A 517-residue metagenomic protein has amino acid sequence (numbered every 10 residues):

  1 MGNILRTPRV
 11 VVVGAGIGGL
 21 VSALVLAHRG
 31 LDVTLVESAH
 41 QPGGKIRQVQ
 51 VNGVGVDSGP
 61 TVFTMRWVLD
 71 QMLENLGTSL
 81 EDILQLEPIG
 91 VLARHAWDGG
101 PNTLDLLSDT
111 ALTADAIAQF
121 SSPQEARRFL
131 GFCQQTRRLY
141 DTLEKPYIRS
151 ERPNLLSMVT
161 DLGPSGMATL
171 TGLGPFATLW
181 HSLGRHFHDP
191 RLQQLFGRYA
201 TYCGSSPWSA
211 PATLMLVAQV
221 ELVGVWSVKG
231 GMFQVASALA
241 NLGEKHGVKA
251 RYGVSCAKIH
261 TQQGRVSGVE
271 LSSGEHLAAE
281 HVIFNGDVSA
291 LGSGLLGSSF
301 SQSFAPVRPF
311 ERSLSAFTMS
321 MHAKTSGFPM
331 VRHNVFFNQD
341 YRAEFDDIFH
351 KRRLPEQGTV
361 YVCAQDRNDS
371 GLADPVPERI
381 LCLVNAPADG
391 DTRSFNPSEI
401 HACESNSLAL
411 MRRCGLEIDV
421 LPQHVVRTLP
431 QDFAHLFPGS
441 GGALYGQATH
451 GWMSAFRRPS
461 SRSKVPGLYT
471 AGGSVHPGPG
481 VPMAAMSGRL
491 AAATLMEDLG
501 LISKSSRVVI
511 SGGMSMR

Functional and structural regions predicted by a protein language model:
M1-Q41, I46, A118, Q124 (+2 more regions): Structural core of flavin- and non-heme-iron oxidoreductases, emphasizing the beta-strand/alpha-helix scaffold
M1-V10, H28-R29, H450-S454, S503-R517: Extreme N-terminal leader/targeting segments of oxidoreductases
I4-T142, Q447: N-terminal glycine-rich phosphate/pyrophosphate-binding loop and immediately adjacent elements
P60, G473-L495: A conserved FAD-binding loop/helix module that cradles the flavin
R137-H246, G253, L436, S440-T449: Active-site/ligand-binding neighborhood in enzyme catalytic cores
D189-C203, Q357-Y361, E417-P477: A glycine-rich dinucleotide-binding beta-alpha-beta segment and adjacent secondary-structure elements that constitute
S227, A257-D374, S511-G512: Mid-domain catalytic core of redox enzymes that form a hydrophobic substrate pocket/lid adjacent to a catalytic redox
K324-A434: C-terminal segments that line or cap access tunnels to active or ligand-binding sites in enzymes and enzyme-associated
